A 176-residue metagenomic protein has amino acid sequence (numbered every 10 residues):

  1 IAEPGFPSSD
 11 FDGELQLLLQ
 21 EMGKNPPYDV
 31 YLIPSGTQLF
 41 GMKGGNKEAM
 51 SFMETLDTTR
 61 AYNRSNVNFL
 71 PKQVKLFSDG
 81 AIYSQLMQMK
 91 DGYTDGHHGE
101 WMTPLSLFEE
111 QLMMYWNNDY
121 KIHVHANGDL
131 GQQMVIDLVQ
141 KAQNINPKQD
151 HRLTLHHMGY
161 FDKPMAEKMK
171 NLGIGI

Functional and structural regions predicted by a protein language model:
I1-P4, K121-A126, L153-H156: Short catalytic-loop micro-motif centered on adjacent basic/acidic residues
S9-D129, Q133, A166-G175: Metal-coordinating catalytic core of metallo-dependent amide/deamination hydrolases
Q133, D137-P147: Polar interaction faces of repeat-based domains
N144-I176: C-terminal active-site-proximal or functional interface alpha/beta core segments in diverse enzymes
